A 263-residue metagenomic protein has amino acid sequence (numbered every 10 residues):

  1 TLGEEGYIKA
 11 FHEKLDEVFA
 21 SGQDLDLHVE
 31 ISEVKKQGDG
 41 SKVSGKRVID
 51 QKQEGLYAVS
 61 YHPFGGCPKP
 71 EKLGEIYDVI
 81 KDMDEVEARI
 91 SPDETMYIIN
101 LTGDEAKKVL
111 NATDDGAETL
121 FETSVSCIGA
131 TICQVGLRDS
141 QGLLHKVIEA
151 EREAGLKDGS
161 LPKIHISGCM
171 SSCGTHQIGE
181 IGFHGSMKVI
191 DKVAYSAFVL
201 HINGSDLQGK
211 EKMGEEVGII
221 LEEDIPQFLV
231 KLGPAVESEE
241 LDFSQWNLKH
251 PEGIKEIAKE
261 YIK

Functional and structural regions predicted by a protein language model:
T1-K263: Peripheral terminal and linker regions in Fe-S/redox and tRNA-modifying enzymes
